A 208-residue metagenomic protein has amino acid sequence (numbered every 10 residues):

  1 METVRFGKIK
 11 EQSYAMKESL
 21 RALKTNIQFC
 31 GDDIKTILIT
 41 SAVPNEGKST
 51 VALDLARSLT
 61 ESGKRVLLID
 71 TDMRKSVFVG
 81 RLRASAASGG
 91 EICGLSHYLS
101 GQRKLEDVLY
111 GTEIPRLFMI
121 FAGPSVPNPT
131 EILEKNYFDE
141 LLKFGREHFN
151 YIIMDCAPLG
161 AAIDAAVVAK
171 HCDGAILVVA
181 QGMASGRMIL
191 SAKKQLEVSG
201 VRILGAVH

Functional and structural regions predicted by a protein language model:
E2-R21, T25-D32, S41-E46, R65-E147 (+1 more regions): P-loop/Walker-type NTP enzyme "switch/lid" segment
M16, T130-H208: Conserved catalytic-core segment of NTP-binding enzymes
T25, R57, E61, K170 (+1 more regions): Short, well-ordered alpha-helices that flank and scaffold nucleotide-derived cofactor binding pockets
C30-T36, R57, E61: Primarily NTPase-proximal linker/entry elements flanking Walker-type ATP/GTP-binding cores
I37, L67-I69, F118-I120, I176 (+1 more regions): Hydrophobic/aromatic beta-strand patches that form the interior of the parallel beta-sheet core in alpha/beta enzyme
T50-V51, L55: Hydrophobic positions on the alpha1 helix immediately C-terminal to the Walker A/P-loop
K64-R65, V201: Short phosphate-binding/catalytic loops that engage adenosine nucleotides
